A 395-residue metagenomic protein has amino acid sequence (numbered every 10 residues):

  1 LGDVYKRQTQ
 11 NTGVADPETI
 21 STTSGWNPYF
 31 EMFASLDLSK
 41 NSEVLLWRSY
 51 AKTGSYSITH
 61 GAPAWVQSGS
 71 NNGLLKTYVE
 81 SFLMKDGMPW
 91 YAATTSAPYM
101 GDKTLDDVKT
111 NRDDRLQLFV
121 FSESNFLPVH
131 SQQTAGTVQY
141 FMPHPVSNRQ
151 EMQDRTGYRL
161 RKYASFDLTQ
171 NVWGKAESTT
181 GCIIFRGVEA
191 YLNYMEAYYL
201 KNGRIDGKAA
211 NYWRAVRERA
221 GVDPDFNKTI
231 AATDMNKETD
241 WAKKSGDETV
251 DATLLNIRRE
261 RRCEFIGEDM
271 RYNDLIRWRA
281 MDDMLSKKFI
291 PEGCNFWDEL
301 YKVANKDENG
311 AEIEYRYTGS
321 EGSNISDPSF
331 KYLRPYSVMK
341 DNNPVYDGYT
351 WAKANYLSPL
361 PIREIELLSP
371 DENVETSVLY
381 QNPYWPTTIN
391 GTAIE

Functional and structural regions predicted by a protein language model:
L1-H60, A92-E395: Acidic/polar-rich alpha-helix caps and helix-coil junctions
A64-Y91, V138-E151: Short, cationic low-complexity segments
